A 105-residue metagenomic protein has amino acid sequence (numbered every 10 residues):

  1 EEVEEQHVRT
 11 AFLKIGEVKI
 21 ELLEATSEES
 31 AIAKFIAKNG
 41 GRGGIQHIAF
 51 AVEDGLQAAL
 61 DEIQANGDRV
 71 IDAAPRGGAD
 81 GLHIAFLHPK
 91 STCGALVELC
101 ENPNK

Functional and structural regions predicted by a protein language model:
E1-I20, A65-G67, A73, G77-A79 (+1 more regions): Core segments of cupin and vicinal oxygen chelate
L13, I20-L23, I45-I48, L87 (+1 more regions): Short, structured motif recognition centered on aromatic/hydrophobic residues
G16-I36: A contiguous binding-surface segment within folded domains or other stable secondary-structure elements
S27-A31, K38-K90: Vicinal oxygen chelate
C100-K105: Short beta-strand-to-coil "C-cap" segments at the C-terminal boundary of structured domains/repeats, marking
